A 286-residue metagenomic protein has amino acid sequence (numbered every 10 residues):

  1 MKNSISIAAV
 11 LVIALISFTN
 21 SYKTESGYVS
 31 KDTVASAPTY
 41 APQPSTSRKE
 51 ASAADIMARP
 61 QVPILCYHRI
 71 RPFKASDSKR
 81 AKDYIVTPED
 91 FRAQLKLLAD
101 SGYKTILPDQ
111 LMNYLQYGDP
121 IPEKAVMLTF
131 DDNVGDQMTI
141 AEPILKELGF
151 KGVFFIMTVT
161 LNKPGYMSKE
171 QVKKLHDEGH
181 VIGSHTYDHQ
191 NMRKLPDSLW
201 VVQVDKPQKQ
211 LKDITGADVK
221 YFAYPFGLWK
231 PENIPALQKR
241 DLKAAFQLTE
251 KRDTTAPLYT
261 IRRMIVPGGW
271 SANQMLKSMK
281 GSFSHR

Functional and structural regions predicted by a protein language model:
M1-G27: Sec-dependent N-terminal signal peptides
S26-L128, G135-D136, K194-R286: C-terminal active-site subregion of NodB/CE4 polysaccharide deacetylases
P63-C66, K104-P108, K146, K151-N162 (+3 more regions): Short, well-structured secondary-structure segments
L128-T129, I182: Residue-level marker for buried hydrophobic side chains located in beta-strands that build the well-ordered beta-sheet
V134-G135, D188: Short, glycine/acidic-enriched loop or turn micro-motifs at the edges of active sites
E142-F150, M167-S184, Q238-K239, T254: Acidic (Asp/Glu)-rich catalytic clusters
G165-V172, L199-V204: Charged helix-capping and loop-helix junction motifs
G183-L195: Substrate-binding clefts and substrate-entry loops adjacent to catalytic sites of polymer-processing enzymes acting on
